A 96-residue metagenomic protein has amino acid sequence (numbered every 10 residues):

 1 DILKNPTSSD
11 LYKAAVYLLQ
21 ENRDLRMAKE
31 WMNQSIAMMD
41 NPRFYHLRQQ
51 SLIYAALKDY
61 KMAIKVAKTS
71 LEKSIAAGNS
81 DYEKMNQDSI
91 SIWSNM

Functional and structural regions predicted by a protein language model:
D1-I2, N86: Generic structural signal of hydrophobic/aromatic residues within well-ordered alpha-helices of folded domains
I2-K65, E72-K73: Alpha-helical adaptor scaffolds
Q34, T69, S89-I92: The canonical alpha-helical register within tetratricopeptide repeats
Y45-A56, G78-M96: TPR/TPR-like alpha-solenoid helical repeat scaffolds
